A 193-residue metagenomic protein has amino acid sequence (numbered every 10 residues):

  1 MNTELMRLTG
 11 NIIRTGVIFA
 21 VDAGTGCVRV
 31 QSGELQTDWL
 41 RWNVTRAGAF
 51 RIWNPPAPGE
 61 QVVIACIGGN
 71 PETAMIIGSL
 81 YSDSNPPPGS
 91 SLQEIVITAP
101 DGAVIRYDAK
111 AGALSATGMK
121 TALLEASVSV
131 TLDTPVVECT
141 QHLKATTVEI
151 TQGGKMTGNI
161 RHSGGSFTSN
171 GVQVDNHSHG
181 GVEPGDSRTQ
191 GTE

Functional and structural regions predicted by a protein language model:
M1-A111, Q190-E193: Exposed beta-strand/loop interface patches that mediate assembly or binding
T45-G48, Q173, E183-G185: A generic structural signal for solvent-exposed, polar alpha-helical segments
Y107, L114-Q173, H177: Low-complexity, small-hydrophobic/phenylalanine-enriched stretches that adopt extended beta/coil conformations used
N176-E193: Protruding loop/beta-arch "assembly-hinge" segments enriched in small, turn-prone residues
